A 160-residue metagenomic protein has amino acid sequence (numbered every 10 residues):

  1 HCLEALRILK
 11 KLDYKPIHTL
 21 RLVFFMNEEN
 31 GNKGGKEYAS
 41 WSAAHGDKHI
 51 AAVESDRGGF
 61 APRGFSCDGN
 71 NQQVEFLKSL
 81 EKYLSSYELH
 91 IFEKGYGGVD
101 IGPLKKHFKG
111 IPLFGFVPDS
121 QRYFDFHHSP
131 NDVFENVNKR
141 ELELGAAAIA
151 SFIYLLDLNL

Functional and structural regions predicted by a protein language model:
H1-F76, E93, D100-I101: Acidic/histidine-rich catalytic neighborhood of metal-dependent amide-processing enzymes
A61-L160: Active-site-adjacent substrate-binding region of metalloamidase/peptidase-like peptide-processing proteins
